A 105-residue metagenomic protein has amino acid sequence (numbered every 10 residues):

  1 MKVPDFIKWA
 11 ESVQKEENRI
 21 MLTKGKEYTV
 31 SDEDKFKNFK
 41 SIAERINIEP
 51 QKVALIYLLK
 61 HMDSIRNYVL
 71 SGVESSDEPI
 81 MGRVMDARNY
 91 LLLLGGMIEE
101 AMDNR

Functional and structural regions predicted by a protein language model:
M1-R105: Intrinsically disordered, low-complexity regulatory regions that flank transcription factor DNA-binding cores
